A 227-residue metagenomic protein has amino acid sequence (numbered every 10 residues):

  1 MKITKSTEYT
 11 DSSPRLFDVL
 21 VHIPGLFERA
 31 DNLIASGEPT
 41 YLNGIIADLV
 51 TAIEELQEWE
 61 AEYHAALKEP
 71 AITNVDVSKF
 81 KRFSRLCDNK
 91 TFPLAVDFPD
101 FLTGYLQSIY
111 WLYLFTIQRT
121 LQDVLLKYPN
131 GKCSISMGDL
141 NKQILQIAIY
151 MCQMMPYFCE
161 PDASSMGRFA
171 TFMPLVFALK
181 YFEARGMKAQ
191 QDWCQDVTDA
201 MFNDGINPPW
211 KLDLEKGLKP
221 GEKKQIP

Functional and structural regions predicted by a protein language model:
M1-Y113, I117-L126, M137-I149: Central/C-terminal regulatory/activation regions of fungal transcription factors
I3, D97, F177-Y181, R185-P227: Intrinsically disordered, low-complexity regulatory regions with latent secondary structure
S12, L140, S164-T171: Helix-start/N-cap signature of alpha-helical segments
G37-T40, Y150-E160, R168-R185: Hydrophobic/aromatic-rich effector regions of fungal transcription factors
E60-Y63, L67, M155-F158, D162 (+2 more regions): Alpha-helical junction/boundary sensor with strong preference for TPR arrays
C87, L94-V96, A163-R168, W210-L214: Acidic, Ser/Thr-rich low-complexity linear motifs
L106-S108, Y113, R168, M173 (+1 more regions): Start-of-helix signal in alpha-solenoid helical-repeat scaffolds, especially tetratricopeptide repeats
L126-K132: Non-catalytic interaction/regulatory modules that flank or connect domains
